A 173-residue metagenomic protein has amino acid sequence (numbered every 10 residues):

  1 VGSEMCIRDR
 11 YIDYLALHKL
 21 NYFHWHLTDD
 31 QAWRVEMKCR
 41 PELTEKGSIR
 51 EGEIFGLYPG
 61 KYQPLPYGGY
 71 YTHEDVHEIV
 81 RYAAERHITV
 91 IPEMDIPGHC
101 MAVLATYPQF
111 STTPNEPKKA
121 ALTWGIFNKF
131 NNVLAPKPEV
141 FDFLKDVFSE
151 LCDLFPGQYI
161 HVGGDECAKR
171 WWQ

Functional and structural regions predicted by a protein language model:
V1, T28-A32, D95-H99, D165-C167: Active-site beta-loop-alpha junctions enriched in small/polar residues
G2-I7: Short, small-residue-biased leader/transition segments that mark boundaries at the very start of proteins
R8-Y11, V76-H77: Short alpha-helical segments and helix-capping/turn motifs at coil-helix boundaries
R10-D30: Catalytic domains of carbohydrate-active enzymes, especially glycoside hydrolases
Y11-D13, D29, Y62, A120 (+1 more regions): Residue-level detector of functional hotspots within protein domains
H18-F23, V76-P97, N132-H161: An active-site-proximal structural segment forming one wall of the substrate-binding cleft that immediately precedes
Q31-E85, C100-E139, R170-Q173: Aromatic- and acidic-residue-enriched carbohydrate-binding clefts of CAZyme catalytic domains
